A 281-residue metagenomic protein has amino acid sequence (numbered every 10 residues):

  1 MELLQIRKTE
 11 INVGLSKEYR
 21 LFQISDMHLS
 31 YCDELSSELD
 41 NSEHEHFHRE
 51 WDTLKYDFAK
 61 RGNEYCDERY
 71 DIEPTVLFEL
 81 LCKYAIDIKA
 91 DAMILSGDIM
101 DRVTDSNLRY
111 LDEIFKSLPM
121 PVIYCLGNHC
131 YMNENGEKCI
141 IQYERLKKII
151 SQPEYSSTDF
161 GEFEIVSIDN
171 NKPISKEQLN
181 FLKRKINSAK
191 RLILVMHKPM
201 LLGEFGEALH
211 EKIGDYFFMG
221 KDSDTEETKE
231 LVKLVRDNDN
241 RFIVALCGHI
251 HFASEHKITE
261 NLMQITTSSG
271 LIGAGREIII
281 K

Functional and structural regions predicted by a protein language model:
M1-D105, E207: N-terminal active-site segment of His-dependent metallophosphoesterases
L4-L15, T104-R191, G214-F218, L231 (+2 more regions): Extended active-site neighborhood of metal-dependent phosphoesterases/phosphodiesterases
L21-Q23, L95, Y124, L194 (+1 more regions): Residue-level marker for buried hydrophobic side chains located in beta-strands that build the well-ordered beta-sheet
D26, G97-D98, G127-N128, H197 (+1 more regions): Active-site glycine-centered loops adjacent to acidic/histidine catalytic or metal-binding residues that shape
H28-Y31, C130-M132, M200-L202: Feature marks short, surface-exposed loop/turn motifs that line or immediately flank catalytic pockets and channel
S36-L39, D67-R69, E134-I141, E204-S223: Short, flexible/disordered intra-domain loops and linkers
E73-A92, E164, P173-T259, M263: His/acidic metal-ligating clusters that form di-metal
